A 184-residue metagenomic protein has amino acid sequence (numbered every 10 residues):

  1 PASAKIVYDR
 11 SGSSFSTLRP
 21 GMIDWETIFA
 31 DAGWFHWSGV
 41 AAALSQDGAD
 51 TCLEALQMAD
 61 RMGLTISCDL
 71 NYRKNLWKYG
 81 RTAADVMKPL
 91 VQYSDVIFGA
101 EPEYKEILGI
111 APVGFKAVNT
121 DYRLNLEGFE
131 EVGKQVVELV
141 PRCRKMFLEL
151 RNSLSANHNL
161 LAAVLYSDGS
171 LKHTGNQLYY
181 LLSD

Functional and structural regions predicted by a protein language model:
P1-V40: Conserved N-terminal subdomain of the carbohydrate kinase-like
K5-S13, W37-D47, N71-W77, N119-R123: Flexible, glycine/proline-enriched loop segments at strand-loop-helix junctions that form or flank small-ligand binding
W37, G169-L181: Glycine/charged-rich beta-loop-alpha catalytic/anionic-binding loops adjacent to active sites
D50-G63, D85-Y93: Catalytic-core regions built around general acid/base machinery
M58-T65, V140-R144: A short helix->loop->beta-strand "cap" motif at the edges of active sites that frequently abuts
I66-S67, F98: Hydrophobic beta-strand scaffold residues
L76-S170: Conserved phosphate/ATP/ADP-binding segment of small-molecule kinases
S155-N157, Q177-D184: Short glycine/threonine-rich catalytic loop with a Thr-x-Gly-x-Asp
